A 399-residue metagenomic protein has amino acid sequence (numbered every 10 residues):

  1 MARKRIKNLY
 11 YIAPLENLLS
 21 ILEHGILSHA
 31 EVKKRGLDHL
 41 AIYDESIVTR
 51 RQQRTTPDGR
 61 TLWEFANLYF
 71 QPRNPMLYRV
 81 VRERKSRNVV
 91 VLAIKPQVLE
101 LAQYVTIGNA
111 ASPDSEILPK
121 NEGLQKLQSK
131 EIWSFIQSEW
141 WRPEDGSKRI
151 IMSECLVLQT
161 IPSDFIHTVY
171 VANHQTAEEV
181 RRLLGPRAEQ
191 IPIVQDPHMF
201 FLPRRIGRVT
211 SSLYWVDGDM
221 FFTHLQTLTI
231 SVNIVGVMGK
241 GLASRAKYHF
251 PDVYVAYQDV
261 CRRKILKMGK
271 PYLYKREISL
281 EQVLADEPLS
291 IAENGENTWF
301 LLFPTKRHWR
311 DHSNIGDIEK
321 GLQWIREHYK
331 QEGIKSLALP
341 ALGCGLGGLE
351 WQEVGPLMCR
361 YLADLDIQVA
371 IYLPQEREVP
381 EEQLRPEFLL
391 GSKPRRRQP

Functional and structural regions predicted by a protein language model:
A2-N67, R73-S211: Active-site-proximal loop/hinge segments that shape catalytic or ion-binding/gating pockets
V89, A188-P399: Macrodomain-like recognition of ADP-ribose-binding/processing modules
